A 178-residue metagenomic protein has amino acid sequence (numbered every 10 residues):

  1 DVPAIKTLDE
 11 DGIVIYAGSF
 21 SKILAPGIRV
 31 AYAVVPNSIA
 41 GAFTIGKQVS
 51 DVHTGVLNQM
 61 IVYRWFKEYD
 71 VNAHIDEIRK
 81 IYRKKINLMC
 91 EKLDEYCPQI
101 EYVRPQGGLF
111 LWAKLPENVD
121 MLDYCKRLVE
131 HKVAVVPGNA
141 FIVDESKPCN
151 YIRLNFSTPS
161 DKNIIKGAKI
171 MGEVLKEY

Functional and structural regions predicted by a protein language model:
D1-Y178: PLP-dependent class I/II
